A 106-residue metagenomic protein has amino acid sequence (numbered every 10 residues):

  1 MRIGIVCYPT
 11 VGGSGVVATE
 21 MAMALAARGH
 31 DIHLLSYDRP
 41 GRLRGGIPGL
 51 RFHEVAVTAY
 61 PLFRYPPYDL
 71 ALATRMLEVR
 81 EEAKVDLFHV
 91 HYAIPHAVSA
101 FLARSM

Functional and structural regions predicted by a protein language model:
M1-G41, P48-H53, A83: N-terminal subdomain of nucleotide-sugar transferases
G15-V17, R44, A97-F101: Short glycine-/acidic-enriched loop or helix-start segments at secondary-structure transitions that form or flank
A27, S105-M106: Short helix-capping segments at alpha-helix termini
G41-R44, S105: Short secondary-structure boundary/capping segments
R42, V57-F63: A short acidic, often aromatic-flanked loop/helix-cap motif at beta-alpha or helix-coil junctions that lines enzyme
P61-L87, P95-S105: An amphipathic, basic-hydrophobic alpha-helix
H91: Residues lining the SAM
